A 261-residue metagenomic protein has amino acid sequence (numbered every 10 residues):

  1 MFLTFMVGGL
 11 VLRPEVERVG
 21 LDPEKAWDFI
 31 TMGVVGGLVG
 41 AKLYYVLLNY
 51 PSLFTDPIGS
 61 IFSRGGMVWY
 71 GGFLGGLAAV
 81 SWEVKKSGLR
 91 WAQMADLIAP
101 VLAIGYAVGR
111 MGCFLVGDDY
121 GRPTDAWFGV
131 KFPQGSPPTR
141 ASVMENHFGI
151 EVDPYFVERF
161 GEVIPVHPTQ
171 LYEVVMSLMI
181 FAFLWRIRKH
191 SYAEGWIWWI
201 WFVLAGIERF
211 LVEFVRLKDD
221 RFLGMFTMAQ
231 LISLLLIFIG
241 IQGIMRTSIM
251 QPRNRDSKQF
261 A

Functional and structural regions predicted by a protein language model:
M1-A261: Hydrophobic, membrane-interfacing alpha helices
